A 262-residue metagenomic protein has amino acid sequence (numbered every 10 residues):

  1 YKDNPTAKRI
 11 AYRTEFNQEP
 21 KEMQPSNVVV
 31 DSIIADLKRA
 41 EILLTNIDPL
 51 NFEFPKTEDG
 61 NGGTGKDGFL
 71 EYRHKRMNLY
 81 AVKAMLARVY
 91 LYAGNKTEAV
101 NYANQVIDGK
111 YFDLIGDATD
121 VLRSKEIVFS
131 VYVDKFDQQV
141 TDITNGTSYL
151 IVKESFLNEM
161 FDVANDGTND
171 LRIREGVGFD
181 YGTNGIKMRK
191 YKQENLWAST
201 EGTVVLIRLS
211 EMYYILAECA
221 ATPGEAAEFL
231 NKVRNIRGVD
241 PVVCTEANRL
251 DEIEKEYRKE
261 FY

Functional and structural regions predicted by a protein language model:
Y1-T147, A164-Y262: Acidic/polar-rich alpha-helix caps and helix-coil junctions
Y149-F156: Aromatic (Trp/Tyr) and acidic
M160-D162: Active-site-proximal, Lys/Arg-enriched surface segment that forms a nucleic-acid-binding/basic interface patch
